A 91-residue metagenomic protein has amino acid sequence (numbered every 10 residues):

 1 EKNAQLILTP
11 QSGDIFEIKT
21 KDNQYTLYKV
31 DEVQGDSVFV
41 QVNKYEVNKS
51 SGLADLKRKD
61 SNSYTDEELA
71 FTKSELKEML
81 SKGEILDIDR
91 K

Functional and structural regions predicted by a protein language model:
E1-K91: Surface-exposed, beta-sheet-biased, low-hydrophobicity segments with strongly acidic/polar composition
